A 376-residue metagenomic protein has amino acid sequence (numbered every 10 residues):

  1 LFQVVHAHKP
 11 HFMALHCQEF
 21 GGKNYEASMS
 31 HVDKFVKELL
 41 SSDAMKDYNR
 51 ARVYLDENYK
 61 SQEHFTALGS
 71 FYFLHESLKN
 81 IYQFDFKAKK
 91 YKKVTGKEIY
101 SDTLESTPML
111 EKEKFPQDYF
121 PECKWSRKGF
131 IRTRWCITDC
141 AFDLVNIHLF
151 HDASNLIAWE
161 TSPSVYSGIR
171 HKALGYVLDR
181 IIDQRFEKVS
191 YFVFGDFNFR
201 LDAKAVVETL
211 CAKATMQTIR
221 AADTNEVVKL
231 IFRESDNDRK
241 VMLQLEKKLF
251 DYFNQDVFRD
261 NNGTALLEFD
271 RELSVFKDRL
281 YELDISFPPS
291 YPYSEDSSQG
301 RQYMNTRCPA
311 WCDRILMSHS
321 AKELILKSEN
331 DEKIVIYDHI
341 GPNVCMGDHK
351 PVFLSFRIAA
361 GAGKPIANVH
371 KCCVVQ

Functional and structural regions predicted by a protein language model:
L1-A7, F130-C140, R180-D183: Short amphipathic alpha-helices and their capping/turn segments at secondary-structure boundaries
F2-C123, W135-C136: Active-site surface patch of divalent metal-dependent phosphodiester/phosphate bond hydrolases
F12-A14, F142, F192: Short, Asp-centered acidic motifs that coordinate Mg2+ and/or phosphate in catalytic or ligand-binding sites
A44-L55, S106-F120, K124, I137 (+2 more regions): Catalytic lobes of large eukaryotic enzymes
A67, R127-G129, A310: Residues that act as N-cap/strand-start positions at coil-to-secondary-structure junctions
F71, I131-T133, V352-L354: Short beta-strand scaffold segments in enzyme catalytic cores
